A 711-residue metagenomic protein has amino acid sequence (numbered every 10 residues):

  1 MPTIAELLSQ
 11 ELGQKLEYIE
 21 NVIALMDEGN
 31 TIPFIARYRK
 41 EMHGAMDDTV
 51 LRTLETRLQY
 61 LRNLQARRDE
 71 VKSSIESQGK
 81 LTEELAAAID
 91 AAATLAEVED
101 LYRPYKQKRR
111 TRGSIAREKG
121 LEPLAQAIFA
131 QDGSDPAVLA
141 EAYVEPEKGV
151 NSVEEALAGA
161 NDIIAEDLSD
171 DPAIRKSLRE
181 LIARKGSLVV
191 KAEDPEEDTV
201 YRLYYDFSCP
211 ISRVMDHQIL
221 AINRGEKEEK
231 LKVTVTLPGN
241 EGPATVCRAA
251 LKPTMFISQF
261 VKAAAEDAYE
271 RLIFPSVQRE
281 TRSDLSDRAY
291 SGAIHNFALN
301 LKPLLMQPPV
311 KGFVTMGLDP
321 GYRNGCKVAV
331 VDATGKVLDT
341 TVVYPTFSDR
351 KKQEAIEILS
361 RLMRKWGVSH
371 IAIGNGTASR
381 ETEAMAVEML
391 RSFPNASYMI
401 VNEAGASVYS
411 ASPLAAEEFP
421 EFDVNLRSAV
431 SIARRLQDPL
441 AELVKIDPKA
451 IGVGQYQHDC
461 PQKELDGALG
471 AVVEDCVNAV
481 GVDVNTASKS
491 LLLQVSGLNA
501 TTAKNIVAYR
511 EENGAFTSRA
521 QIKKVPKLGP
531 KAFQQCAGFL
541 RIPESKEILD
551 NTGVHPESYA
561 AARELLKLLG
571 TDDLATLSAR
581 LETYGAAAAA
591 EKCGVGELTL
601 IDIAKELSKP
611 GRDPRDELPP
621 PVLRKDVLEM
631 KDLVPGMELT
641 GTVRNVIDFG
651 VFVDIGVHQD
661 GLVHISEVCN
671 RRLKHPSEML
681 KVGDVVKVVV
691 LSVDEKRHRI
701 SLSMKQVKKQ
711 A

Functional and structural regions predicted by a protein language model:
G13, P308-P309, E474-A508, K625-V663 (+1 more regions): C-terminal accessory/binding modules appended to enzymatic or scaffolding proteins
A24-D27, P104, I115-E118, A221-G225 (+14 more regions): Replace "in large, NTP-powered and nucleic-acid-processing enzymes" with "in large, NTP-powered factors and other
T31-I32, H43, D47-S114, K119-E147 (+4 more regions): Accessory alpha-helical DNA-binding modules that contact the DNA backbone or grooves
V50-T53, Y60, L64-G317, G321-E421 (+1 more regions): Duplex nucleic acid-engaging cores and interfaces of nucleic-acid transaction enzymes
E97, M399, G405, S410-V480 (+1 more regions): Long, charge-rich intrinsically disordered scaffolds of nucleic-acid metabolism proteins
A142-P146, N151-V153, F207-S208, T234 (+7 more regions): Low-complexity, acidic/Ser/Thr- and charged residue-rich accessory regions of DNA metabolism proteins
E180-S187, L318-Y322, G376-R380, V401-V408 (+5 more regions): A glycine-rich phosphate-binding loop feature that marks nucleotide/adenosyl-phosphate handling sites
E280-A298, A450-D483, A590-P635: Long, charged amphipathic helices and adjacent flexible linkers at domain junctions
